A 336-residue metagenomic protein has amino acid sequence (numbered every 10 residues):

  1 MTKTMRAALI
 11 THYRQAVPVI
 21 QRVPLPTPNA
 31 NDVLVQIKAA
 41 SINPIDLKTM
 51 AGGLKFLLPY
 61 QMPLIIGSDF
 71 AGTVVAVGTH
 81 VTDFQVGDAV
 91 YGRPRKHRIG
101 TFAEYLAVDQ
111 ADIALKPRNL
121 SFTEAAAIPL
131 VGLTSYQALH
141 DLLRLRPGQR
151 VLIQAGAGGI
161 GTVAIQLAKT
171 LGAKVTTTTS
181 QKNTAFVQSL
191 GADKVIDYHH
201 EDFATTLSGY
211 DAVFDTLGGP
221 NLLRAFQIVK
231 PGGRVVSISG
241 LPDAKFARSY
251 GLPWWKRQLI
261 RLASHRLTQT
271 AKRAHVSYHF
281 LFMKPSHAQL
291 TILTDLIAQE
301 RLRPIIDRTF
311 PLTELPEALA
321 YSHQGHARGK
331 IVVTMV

Functional and structural regions predicted by a protein language model:
T2-K3, F282-V336: C-terminal hydrophobic helical "lid"/dimerization subdomain of Rossmann-like NAD(P)H-dependent oxidoreductases
P24-S41, L54-I99: Glycine-rich beta-strand-centered segment in the early N-terminal region that forms part of a ligand/cofactor-binding
G78-H80, T177-F186, P220-N221, D243: Short glycine/proline-centered loop/turn elements that form peptide/ligand docking sites
R93-A155: NAD(P)H dinucleotide-binding glycine-rich loop of Rossmann-like/cofactor-binding domains, especially the beta1-alpha1
I128, G132-H200: Mid-domain Rossmann-like dinucleotide-binding core that forms the NAD(H)/NADP(H) cofactor-binding site
T205-A212: A short acidic, Gly/Pro-enriched loop at the edge of an enzyme's catalytic core that lines a small-molecule cofactor
N221-Q299, M335-V336: Glycine-rich phosphate-binding loop and adjacent beta-alpha segment of Rossmann(oid) nucleotide-cofactor-binding
